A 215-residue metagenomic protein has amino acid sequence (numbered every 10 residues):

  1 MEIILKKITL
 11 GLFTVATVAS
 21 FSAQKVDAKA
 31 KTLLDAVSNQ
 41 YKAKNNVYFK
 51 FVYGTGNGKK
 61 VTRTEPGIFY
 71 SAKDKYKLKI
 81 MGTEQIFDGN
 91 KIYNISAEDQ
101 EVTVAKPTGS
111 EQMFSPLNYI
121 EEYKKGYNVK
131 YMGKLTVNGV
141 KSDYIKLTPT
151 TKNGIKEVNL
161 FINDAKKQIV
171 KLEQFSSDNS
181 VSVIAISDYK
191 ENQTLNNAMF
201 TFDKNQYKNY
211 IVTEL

Functional and structural regions predicted by a protein language model:
E2-I3, T9, A19-V61, D74 (+2 more regions): N-terminal leader/targeting segments and the immediate start of mature chains
K44-N46, T64, K73, F87 (+4 more regions): Extracytoplasmic
Y53-T55, I80, S96-A97, E173-S176: Beta-turn initiation residues at beta-strand->coil junctions
K59-V61, G82-E84, N153, N179: Solvent-exposed loop/turn segments connecting transmembrane beta-strands in outer-membrane beta-barrel proteins
P66-M113, S182: An acidic-aromatic
P107-V140: Flexible, surface-exposed loop/linker segments and immediately adjacent secondary-structure boundaries
K134, N138-Y207, I211-L215: Gly/Pro-enriched, hydrophobic low-complexity segments that function as extracytoplasmic propeptides/linkers
